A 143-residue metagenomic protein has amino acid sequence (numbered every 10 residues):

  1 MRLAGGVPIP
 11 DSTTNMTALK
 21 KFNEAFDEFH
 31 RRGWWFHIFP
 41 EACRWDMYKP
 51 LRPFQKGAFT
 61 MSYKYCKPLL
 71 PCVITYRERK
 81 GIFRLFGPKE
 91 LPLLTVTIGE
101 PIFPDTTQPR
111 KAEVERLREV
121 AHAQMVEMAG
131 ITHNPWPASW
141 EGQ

Functional and structural regions predicted by a protein language model:
M1-R31: Membrane-interfacial amphipathic helices and adjacent loop/beta segments that form the lipid-substrate binding surface
L19-Q143: Non-catalytic C-terminal accessory region of glycerolipid acyltransferases and related lyso-lipid remodeling enzymes
